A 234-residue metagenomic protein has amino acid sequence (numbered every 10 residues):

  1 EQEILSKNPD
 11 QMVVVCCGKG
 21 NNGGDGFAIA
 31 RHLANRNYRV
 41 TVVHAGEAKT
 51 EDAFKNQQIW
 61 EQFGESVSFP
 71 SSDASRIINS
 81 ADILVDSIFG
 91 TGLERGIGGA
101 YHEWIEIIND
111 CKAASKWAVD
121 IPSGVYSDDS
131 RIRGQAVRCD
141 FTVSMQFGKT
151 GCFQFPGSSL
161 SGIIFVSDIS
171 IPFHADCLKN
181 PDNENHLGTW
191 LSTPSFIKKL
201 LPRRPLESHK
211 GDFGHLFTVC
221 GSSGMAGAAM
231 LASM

Functional and structural regions predicted by a protein language model:
E1-A45, C152-M234: Small-residue (G/A/S/T)-rich helix-start motifs and N-terminal tracts that mark the onset
E1-I88, G96-V119: Nucleotide and nucleotide-moiety/phosphate-recognizing core
R76-I77, G134, P156, S208: Structural motif
D82-I83, I88-G90, E94-H186: Internal gly/pro-rich beta-alpha loop/helix module that stabilizes soluble enzyme cofactors or their anionic handles
